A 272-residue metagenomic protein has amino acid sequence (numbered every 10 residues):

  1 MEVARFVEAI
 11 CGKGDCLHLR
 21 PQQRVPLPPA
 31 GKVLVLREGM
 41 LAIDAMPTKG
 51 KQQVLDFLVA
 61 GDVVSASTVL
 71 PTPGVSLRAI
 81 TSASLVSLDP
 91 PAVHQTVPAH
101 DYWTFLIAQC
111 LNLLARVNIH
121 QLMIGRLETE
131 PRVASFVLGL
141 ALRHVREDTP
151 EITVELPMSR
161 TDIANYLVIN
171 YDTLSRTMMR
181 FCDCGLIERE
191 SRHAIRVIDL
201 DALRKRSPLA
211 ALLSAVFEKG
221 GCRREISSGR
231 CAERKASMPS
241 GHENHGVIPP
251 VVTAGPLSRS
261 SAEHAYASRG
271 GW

Functional and structural regions predicted by a protein language model:
E2-R24: Short proline/glycine- and basic residue-enriched helix-capping loop/turn segments at helix->loop/beta transitions
H18-S82: Cyclic nucleotide-binding regulatory domains
D56-I119: Cyclic-nucleotide recognition modules
D101-N170: Polybasic "coupling" helices that flank or enter modular domains
L142-S237, R269-W272: Phosphate-/nucleic-acid-contacting segments
I226, M238, V247-V252: Short hydrophobic transmembrane-like helices used for membrane targeting/insertion
E243-G246, A265-A267: Short hydrophobic alpha-helical segments enriched in small aliphatic residues
V251-W272: Long, low-complexity, intrinsically disordered segments
